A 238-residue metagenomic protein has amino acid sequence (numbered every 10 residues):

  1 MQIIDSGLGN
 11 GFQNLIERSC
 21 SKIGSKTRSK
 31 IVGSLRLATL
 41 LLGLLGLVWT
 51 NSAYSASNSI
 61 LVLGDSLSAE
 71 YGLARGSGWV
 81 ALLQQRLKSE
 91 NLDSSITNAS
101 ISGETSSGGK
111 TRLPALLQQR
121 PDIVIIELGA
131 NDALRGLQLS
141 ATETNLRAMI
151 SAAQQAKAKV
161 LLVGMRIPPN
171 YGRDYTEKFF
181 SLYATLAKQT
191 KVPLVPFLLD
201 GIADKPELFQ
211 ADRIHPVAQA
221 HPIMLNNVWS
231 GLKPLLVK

Functional and structural regions predicted by a protein language model:
M1-G33: N-terminal secretory signal peptides that target proteins for export/translocation
D5, L82-Q85, L92, G108-K238: Alpha-helical cap/lid subdomain in secreted, periplasmic, or secretory-pathway luminal O-acyl-processing enzymes
R28, A38-W49: Bacterial N-terminal signal peptides
L42-L45, L63, Y71, R75 (+4 more regions): Short glycine-rich loop/turn motifs that provide flexible caps or phosphate-binding loops at active sites
Y54-S102, R112-R120: Serine-esterase "nucleophile elbow" of acetyl-processing enzymes
G103-S107: Acidic-and-aromatic substrate-binding clefts and catalytic sites of carbohydrate-active enzymes
